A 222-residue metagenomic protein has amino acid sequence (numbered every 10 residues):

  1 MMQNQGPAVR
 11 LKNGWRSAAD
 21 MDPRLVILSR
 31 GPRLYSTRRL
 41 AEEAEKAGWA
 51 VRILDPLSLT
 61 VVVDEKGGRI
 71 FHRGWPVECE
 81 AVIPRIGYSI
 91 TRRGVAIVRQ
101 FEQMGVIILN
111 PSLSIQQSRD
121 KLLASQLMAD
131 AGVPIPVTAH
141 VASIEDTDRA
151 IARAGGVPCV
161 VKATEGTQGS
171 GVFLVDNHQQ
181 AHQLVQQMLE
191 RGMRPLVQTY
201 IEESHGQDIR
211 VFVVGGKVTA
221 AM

Functional and structural regions predicted by a protein language model:
M1-L109, S114, S118, L123: ATP-binding N-terminal substructure of ATP-dependent carboxylate-amine bond-forming enzymes
E45, W49-P56, V98-S170: A conserved helix-loop-beta module that forms one wall/lid of the active-site cleft in ATP-utilizing catalytic domains
L57, G87, T164, Y200-I201 (+1 more regions): Anionic group-transfer/hydrolysis microenvironments
V63-R69, H140-S143, P195: Short gly/ser/thr-rich secondary-structure transition/capping motifs
R69-H72, S125-A129, A154-G156, N177-Q180 (+1 more regions): Short, hinge-like loop/turn segments at secondary-structure boundaries
G74-P76, A152-A154, T164-T167, M188-L189 (+1 more regions): Solvent-exposed alpha-helices and their adjacent loops that cap or buttress functional pockets in soluble metabolic
S170-M222: Phosphate-binding site of ATP-dependent enzymes
